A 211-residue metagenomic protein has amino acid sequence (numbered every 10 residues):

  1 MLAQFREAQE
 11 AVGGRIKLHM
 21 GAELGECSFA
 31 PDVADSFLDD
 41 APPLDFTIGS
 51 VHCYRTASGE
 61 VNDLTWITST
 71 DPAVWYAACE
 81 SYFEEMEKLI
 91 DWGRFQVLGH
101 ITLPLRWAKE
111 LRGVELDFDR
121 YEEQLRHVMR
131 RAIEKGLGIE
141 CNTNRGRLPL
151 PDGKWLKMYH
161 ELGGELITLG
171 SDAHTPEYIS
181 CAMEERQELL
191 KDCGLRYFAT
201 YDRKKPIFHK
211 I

Functional and structural regions predicted by a protein language model:
M1-E80, E84, T175-Y178: A metal-dependent hydrolase metal-coordination microenvironment
L2-G14, D35-D45, K88-R94, H127-E134 (+2 more regions): Acidic (Asp/Glu)-rich catalytic clusters
L18-A22, T47-G49, V97-G99, I139-C141 (+2 more regions): Hydrophobic faces of well-ordered beta-strands that scaffold small-molecule active sites in alpha/beta enzyme cores
L24-S36, I90-G99, F208-I211: Short N-terminal signal/transit or membrane-insertion segments and the immediately adjacent low-complexity/disordered
E26-C27, P104-R106, P176, P206-I207: Short, active-site-adjacent cap segments at secondary-structure transitions
D32-D35, D39-D40, D45, D63 (+8 more regions): Acidic-enriched, low-complexity/disordered segments with a strong bias for Aspartate over Glutamate
F46-R130, K135-I139, N144-P149: Divalent metal-binding pocket/active-site signature
L111-I211: Charged catalytic cores and adjacent phosphate/nucleic-acid-binding surfaces used for phosphate/nucleic-acid chemistry
